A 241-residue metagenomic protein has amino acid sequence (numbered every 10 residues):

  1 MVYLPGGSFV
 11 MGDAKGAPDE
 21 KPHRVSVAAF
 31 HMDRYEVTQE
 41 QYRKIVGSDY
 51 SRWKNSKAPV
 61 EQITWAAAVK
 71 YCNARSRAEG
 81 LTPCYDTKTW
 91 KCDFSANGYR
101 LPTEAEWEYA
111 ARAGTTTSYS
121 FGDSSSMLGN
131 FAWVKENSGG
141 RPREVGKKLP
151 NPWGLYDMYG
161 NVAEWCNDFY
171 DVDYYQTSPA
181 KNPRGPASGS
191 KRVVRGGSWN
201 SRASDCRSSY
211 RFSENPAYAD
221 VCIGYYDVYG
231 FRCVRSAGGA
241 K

Functional and structural regions predicted by a protein language model:
M1-S51, S56-S76, Y159-G160, N167: A short glycine-rich, aromatic-capped structural motif
V2-Y3, H31-E36, E61-Q62, R100-P102 (+7 more regions): Structural recognition of the beta-strand scaffold that forms the well-ordered cores of secreted hydrolase catalytic
F9, N55-G129, W165: Short, well-ordered surface patches within globular domains
A14, V37, S48-D49, S76 (+5 more regions): Acidic glycine-/aspartate-rich tracts in secreted/extracellular proteins
T89-F94, R100, A132-Y159, P186-S188 (+1 more regions): Short, well-ordered junction/capping motifs at the entry into regular secondary structure
L149-N151, R184-K241: Disulfide-stabilized, aromatic/cysteine-rich ligand-recognition loop
V172-S178: A short, polar/charged loop-to-alpha-helix boundary motif
